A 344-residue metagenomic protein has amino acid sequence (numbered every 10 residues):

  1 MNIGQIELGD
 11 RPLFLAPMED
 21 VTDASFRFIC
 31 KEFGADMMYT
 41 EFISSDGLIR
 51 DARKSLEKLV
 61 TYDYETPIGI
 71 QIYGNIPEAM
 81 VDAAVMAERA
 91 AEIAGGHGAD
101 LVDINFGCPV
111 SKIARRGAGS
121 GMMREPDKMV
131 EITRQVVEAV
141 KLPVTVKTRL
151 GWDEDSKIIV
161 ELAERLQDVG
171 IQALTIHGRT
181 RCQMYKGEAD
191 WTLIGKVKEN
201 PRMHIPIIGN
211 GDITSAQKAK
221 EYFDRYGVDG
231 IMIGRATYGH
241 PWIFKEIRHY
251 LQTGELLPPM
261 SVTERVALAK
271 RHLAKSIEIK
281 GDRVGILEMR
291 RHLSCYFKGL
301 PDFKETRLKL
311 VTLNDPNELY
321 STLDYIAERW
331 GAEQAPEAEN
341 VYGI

Functional and structural regions predicted by a protein language model:
M1-G4, M18-I93: Glycine-rich, positively charged N-terminal anion/phosphate-binding segment
M1-G9, L13, E19, A24-S25 (+6 more regions): Alpha/beta catalytic cores of nucleotide-metabolism and tRNA/nucleoside-modifying enzymes
N2-F14, I49-G69, C108-R116, V137-T145 (+1 more regions): N-terminal small/glycine-rich loop or linker at the start of catalytic domains across soluble metabolic enzymes
L13-P17, M38-T40, I68-I72, V102 (+4 more regions): Hydrophobic faces of well-ordered beta-strands that scaffold small-molecule active sites in alpha/beta enzyme cores
M18-D20, I43-S45, Y73-N75, G107-P109 (+4 more regions): Active-site beta-loop-alpha junctions enriched in small/polar residues
V81-A118, D127-I205: Alpha/beta enzyme core
M123: Aromatic- and acidic-residue-enriched carbohydrate-binding clefts of CAZyme catalytic domains
